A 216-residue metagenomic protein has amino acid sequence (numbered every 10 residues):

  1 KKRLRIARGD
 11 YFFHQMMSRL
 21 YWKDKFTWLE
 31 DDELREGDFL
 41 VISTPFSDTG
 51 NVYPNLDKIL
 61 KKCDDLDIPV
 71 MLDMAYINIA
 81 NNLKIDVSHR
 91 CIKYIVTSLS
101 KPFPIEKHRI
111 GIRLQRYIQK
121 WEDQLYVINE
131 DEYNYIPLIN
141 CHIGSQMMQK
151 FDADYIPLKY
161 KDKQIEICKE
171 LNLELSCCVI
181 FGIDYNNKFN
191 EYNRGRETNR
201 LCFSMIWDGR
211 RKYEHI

Functional and structural regions predicted by a protein language model:
K1-I216: PLP-dependent class I/II
